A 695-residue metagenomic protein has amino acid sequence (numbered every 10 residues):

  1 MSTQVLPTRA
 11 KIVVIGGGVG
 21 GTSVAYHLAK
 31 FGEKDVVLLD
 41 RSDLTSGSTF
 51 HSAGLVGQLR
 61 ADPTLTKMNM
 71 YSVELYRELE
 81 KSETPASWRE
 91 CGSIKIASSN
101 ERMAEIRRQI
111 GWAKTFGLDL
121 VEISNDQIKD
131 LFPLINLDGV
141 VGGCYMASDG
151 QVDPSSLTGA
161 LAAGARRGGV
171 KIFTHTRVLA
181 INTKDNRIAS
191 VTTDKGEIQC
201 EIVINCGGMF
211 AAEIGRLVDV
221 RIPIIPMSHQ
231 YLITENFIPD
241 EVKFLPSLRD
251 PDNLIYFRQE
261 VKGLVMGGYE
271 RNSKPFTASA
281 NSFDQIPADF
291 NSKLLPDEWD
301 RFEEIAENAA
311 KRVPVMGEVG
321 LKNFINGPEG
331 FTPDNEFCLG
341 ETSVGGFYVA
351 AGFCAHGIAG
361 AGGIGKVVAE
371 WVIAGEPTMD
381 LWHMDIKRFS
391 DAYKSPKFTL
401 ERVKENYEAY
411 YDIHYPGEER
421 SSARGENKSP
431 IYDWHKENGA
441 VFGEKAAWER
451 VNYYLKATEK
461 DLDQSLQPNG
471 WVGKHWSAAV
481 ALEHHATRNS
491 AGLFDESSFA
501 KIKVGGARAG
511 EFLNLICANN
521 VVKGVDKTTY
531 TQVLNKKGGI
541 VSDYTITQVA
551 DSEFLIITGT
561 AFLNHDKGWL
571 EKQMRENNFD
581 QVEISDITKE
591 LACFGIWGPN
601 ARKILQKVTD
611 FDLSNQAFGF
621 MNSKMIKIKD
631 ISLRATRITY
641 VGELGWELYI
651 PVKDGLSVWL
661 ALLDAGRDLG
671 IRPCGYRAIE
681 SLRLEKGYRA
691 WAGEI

Functional and structural regions predicted by a protein language model:
L6-G20, V37: Beta1/beta-strand and adjacent pyrophosphate-binding region of the FAD-binding site in flavoprotein oxidoreductases
S23, G57, I181-F283, P287-P296 (+5 more regions): Flavin-dependent oxidoreductases
A29-T49: Glycine-rich FAD pyrophosphate-binding loop
G54-L131, D252-F257, V261-V265, P275 (+4 more regions): Dinucleotide-binding Rossmann-like beta1-alpha1 core, especially the glycine-rich loop that anchors the ADP
K67, I96-E105, C144-R166, F173 (+3 more regions): Short beta-strand to alpha-helix junction loop
C144-I202, F210: Helical element adjacent to the flavin cofactor pocket in flavoenzyme catalytic cores
P154, V261, S279, S292-N427: C-terminal catalytic lobe of FAD-dependent flavoproteins
M379-D380, I386-I695: Glycine/proline-enriched, intrinsically flexible loops and inter-domain linkers
